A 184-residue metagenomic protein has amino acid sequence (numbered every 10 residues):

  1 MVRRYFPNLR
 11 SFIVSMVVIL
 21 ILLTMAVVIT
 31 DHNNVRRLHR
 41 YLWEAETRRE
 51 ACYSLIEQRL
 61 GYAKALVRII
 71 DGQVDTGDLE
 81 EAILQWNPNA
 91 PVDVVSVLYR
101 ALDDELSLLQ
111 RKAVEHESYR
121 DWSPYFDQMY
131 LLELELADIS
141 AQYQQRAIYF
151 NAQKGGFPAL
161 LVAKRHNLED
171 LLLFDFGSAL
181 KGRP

Functional and structural regions predicted by a protein language model:
M1-P184: A helix-centric hydrophobic-segment signal that preferentially recognizes long, alpha-helical stretches used
